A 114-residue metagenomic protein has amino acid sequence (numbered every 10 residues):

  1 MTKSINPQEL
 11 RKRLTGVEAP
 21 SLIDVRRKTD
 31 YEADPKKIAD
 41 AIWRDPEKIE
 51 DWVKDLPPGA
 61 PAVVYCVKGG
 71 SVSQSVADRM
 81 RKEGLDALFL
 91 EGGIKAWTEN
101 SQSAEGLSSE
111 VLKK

Functional and structural regions predicted by a protein language model:
M1-S21, K28-V63, K68-K114: Rhodanese-like catalytic fold shared by cysteine-dependent sulfurtransferases and DSP/PTP-type phosphatases
